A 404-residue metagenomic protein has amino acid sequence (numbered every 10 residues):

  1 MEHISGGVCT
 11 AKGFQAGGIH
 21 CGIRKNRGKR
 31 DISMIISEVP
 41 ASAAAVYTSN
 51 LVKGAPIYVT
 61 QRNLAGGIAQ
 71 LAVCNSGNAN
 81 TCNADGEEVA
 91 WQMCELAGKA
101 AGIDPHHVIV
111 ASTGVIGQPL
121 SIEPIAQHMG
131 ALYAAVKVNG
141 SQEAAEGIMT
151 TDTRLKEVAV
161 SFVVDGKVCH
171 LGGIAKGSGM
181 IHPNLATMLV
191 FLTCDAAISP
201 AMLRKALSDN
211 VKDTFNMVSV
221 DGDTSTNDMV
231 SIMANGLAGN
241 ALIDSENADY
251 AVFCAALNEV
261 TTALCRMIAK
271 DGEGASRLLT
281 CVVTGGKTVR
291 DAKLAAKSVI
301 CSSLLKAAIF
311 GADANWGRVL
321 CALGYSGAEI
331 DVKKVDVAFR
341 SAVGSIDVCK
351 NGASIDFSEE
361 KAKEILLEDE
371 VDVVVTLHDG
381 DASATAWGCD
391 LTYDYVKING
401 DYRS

Functional and structural regions predicted by a protein language model:
M1-E88, Q92, G98-S404: A structural signal for small-residue-enriched, beta-sheet-centric alpha/beta enzyme cores and oligomeric scaffold folds
